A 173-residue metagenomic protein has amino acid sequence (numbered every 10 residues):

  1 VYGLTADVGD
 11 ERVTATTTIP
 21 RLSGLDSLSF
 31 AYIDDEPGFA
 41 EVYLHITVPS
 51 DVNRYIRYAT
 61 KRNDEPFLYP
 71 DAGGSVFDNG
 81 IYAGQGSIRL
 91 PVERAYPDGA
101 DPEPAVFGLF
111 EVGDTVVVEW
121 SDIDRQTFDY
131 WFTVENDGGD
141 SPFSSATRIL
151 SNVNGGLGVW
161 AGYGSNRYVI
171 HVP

Functional and structural regions predicted by a protein language model:
V1-P173: A sequence/structural signal for flexible, mid-protein segments enriched in small/helix-disrupting residues
